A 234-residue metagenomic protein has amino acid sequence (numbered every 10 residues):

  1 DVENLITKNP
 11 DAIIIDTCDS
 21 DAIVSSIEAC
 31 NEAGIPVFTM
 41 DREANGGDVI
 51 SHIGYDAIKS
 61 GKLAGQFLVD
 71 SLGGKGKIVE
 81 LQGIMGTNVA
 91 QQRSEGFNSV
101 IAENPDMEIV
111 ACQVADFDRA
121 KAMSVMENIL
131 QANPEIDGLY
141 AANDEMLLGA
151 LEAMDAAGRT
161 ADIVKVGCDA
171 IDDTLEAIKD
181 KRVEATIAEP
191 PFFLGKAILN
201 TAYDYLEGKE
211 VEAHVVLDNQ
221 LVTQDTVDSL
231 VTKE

Functional and structural regions predicted by a protein language model:
D1-E234: A residue-level marker of the well-folded mature domains of exported/periplasmic proteins
